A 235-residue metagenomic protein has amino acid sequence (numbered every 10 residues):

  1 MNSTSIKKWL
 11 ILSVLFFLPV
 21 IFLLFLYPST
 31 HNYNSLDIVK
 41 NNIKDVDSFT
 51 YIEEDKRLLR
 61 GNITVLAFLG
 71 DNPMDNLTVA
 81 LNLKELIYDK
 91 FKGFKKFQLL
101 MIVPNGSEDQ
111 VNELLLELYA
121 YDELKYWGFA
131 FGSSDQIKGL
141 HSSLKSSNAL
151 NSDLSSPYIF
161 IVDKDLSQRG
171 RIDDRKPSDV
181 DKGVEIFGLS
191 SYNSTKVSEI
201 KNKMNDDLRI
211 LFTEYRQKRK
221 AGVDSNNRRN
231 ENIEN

Functional and structural regions predicted by a protein language model:
M1-T50: N-terminal targeting signals for export/organelle localization
K56-K84, F97-L100: Short active-site neighborhood of thiol/selenol oxidoreductases, capturing the structured segment around
D71-N76, N105-D109, Q168-R169, K176: Short acidic, S/G/P-rich loop/turn micro-motifs used as interaction or catalytic elements
T78-L86, D109-L115, M204-N205: Well-ordered, non-membrane alpha-helical segments in soluble/globular domains
L86-K95: A short, Lys/Arg-enriched amphipathic alpha-helix followed by its capping loop at the start of a domain
K95-D109, K125-D135: Thiol-based oxidoreductase modules, predominantly thioredoxin-like and allied folds used for disulfide exchange
L115-Y158: Short, internal strand/loop/helix patches that form the active-site neighborhood or redox-interaction surface
S156-N235: Thiol-/selenol-based redox modules, centered on thioredoxin-like and closely related oxidoreductase domains
